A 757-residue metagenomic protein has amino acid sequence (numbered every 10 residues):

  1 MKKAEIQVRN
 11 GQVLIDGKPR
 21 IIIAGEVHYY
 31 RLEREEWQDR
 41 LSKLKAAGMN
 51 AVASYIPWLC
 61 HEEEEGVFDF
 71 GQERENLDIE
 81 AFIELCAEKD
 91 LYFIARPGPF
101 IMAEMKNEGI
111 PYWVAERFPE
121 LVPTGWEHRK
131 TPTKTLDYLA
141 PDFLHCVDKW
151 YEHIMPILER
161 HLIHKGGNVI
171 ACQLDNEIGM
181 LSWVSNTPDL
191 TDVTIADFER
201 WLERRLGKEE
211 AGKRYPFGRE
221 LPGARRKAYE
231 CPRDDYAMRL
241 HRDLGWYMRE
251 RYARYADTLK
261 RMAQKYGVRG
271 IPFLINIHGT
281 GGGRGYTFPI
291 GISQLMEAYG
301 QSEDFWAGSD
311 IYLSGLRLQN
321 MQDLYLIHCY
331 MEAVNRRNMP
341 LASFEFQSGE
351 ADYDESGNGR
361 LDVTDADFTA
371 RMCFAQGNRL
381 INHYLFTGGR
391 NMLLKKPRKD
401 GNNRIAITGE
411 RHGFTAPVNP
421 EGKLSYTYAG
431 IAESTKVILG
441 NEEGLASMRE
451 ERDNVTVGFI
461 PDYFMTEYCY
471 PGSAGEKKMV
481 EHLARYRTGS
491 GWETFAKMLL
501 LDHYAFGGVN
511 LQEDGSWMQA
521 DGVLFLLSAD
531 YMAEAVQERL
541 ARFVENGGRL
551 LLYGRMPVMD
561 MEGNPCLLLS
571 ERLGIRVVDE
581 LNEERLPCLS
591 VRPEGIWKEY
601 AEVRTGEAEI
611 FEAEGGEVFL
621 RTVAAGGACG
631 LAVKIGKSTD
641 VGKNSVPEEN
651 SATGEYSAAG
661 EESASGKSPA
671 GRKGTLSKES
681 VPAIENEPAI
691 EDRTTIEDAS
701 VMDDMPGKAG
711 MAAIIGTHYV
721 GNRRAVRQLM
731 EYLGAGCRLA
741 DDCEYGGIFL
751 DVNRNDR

Functional and structural regions predicted by a protein language model:
M1-A51: N-terminal carbohydrate-binding accessory modules
Y29-A46, V67-L85, E250-T258, Q322-L326 (+2 more regions): Aromatic- and glycine-enriched glycan-recognition loops and surfaces that form the carbohydrate-binding subsites
R31-L44, P289-M296, D365-A370: Short, acidic/polar
Q38-A47, A51-V114, Q264, Y531: Aromatic-lined substrate-binding rim segments of carbohydrate-active enzymes
G66-E73, P99-K130, V169, L174-E230 (+5 more regions): Aromatic- and acidic-residue-enriched segments that line the glycan-binding/catalytic groove of carbohydrate-active
F82-K89, E120, P132-A171, K436-G444: An active-site-proximal structural segment forming one wall of the substrate-binding cleft that immediately precedes
F143, V147-D148, M155, G167-I170 (+11 more regions): Carbohydrate-binding surfaces of carbohydrate-active enzymes
E177-N186, K260-D323, Y353-N358, A529: Substrate-binding cleft/loops of secretory-pathway carbohydrate-active enzymes
